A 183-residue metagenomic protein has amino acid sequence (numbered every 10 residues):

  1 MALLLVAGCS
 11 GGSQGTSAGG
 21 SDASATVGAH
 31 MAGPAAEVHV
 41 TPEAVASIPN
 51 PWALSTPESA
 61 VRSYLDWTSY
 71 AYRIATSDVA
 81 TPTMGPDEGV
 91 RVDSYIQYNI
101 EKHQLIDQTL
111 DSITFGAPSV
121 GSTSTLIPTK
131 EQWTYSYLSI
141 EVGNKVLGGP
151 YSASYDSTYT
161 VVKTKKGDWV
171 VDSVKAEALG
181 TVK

Functional and structural regions predicted by a protein language model:
M1-S59: Juxtamembrane and targeting peptides
A7, D78, G167: Glycine-centered loop/turn positions within well-structured domains that cap or flank conserved ligand/cofactor-binding
S13-S17, S21, S122-K183: Exposed beta-sheet edge and beta->alpha loop/turn motif
P34-Q108: Core segments of small alpha/beta cavity-forming domains
L105-L110, Y151-S154: Short coil-to-beta-strand transition motifs
S112-S122: Short amphipathic beta-strand and strand-loop transition segments with alternating hydrophobic
